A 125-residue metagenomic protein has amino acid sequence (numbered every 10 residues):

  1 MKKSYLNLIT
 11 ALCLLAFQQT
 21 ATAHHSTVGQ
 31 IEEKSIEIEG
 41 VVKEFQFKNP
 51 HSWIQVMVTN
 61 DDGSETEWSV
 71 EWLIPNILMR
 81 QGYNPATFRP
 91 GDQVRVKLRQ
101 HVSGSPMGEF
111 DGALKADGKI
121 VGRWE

Functional and structural regions predicted by a protein language model:
M1-I9: Bacterial N-terminal signal peptides that target proteins for export
A21-I36: Short boundary/loop segments of OB/S1/cold-shock single-stranded nucleic-acid-binding domains
G40-V42: Conserved hydrophobic positions within beta-strands
K48-V58: Short aromatic-glycine-enriched beta-strand elements
W72-R80: Short, structured beta-strand/loop micro-motifs enriched in basic residues and often containing a Trp
R80-R95: Short nucleic-acid-contacting surface segments enriched for D/E, G, S/T with interspersed K/R
H101-W124: OB-fold/S1-family single-stranded nucleic acid-binding modules
